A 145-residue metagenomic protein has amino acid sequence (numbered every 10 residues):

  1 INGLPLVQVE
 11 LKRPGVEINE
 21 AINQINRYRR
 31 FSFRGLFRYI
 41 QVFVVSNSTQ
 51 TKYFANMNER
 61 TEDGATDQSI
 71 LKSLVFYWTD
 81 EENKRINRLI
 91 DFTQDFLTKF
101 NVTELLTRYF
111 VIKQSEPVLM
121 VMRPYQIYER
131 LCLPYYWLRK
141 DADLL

Functional and structural regions predicted by a protein language model:
I1-L145: ATP-dependent helicase/translocase motor core
